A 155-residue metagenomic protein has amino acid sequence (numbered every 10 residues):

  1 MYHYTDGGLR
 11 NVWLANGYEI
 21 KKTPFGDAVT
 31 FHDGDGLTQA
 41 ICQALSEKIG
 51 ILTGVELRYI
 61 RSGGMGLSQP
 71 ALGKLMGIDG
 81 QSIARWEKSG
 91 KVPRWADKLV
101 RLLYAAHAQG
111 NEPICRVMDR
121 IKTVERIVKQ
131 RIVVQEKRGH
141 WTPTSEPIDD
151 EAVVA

Functional and structural regions predicted by a protein language model:
M1-I51, Q109-I148: N-terminal flexible/basic segments that precede or flank functional cores
I51-G66: Short, amphipathic alpha-helical "recognition" segments used to contact nucleic acids or chromatin
S68-K74, I83: Short alpha-helical "recognition helix" segments of helix-turn-helix
G77-V92: Recognition helix of helix-turn-helix/homeodomain-like DNA-binding domains that insert into the DNA major groove
S89-L102: Short, basic-rich loop-to-helix N-cap that marks the start of a DNA-contacting helix
V100-G110: Extended, acidic-biased charged interface segments
